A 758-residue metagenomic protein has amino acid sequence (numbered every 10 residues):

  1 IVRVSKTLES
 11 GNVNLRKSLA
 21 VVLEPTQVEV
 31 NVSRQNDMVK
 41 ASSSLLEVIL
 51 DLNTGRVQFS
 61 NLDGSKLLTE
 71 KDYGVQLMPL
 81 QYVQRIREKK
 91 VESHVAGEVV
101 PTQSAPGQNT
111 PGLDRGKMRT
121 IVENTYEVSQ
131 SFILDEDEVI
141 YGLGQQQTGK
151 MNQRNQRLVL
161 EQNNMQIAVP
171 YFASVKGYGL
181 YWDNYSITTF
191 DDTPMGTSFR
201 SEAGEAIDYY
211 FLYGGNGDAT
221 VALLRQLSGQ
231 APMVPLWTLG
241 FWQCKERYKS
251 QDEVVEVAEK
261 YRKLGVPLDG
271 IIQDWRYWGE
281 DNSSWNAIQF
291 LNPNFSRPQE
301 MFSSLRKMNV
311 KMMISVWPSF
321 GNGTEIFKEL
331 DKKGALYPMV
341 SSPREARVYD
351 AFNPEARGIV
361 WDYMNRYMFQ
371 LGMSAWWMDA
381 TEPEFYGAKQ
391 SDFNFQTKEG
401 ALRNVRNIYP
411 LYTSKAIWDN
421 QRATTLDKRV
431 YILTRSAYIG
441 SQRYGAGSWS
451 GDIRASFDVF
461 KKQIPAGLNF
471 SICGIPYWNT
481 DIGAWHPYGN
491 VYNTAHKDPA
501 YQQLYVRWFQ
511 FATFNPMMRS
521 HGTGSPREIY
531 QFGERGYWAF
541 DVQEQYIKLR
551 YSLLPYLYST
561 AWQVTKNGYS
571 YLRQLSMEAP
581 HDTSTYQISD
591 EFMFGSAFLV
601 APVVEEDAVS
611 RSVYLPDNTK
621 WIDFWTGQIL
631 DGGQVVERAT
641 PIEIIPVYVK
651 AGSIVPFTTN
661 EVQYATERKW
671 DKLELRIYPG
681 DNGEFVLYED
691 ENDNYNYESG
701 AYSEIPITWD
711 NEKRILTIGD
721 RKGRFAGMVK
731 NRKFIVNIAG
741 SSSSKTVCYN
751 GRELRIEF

Functional and structural regions predicted by a protein language model:
I1, K40, E47, R56 (+23 more regions): Beta-sheet entry/capping signal
I1-V39, L77-L80: A low-complexity, Ser/Thr/Gly/Pro-enriched, surface-exposed linker/loop concept that marks segments flanking
S5-L23, I49-S65, K71-Y73, F725-S742: Extended Gly/Ser/Thr-rich low-complexity repeat segments, especially those forming or decorating extracellular
S5-T7, R34-P235, K245-E246, Q251-D252 (+4 more regions): Catalytic and substrate-binding clefts that recognize carbohydrates or anionic sugar/phosphate headgroups
V13-V32, A335-V340, D623-I642, S743-F758: Solvent-exposed beta-strand/loop surfaces of large extracellular or lumenal domains
R16-A20, P267-Q543, E578-A579: Aromatic- and carboxylate-enriched substrate-binding clefts and catalytic-loop regions of carbohydrate-active enzymes
W418-V430, A437-S448, F470-T480, W485-I715 (+1 more regions): Catalytic core of carbohydrate-active enzymes
